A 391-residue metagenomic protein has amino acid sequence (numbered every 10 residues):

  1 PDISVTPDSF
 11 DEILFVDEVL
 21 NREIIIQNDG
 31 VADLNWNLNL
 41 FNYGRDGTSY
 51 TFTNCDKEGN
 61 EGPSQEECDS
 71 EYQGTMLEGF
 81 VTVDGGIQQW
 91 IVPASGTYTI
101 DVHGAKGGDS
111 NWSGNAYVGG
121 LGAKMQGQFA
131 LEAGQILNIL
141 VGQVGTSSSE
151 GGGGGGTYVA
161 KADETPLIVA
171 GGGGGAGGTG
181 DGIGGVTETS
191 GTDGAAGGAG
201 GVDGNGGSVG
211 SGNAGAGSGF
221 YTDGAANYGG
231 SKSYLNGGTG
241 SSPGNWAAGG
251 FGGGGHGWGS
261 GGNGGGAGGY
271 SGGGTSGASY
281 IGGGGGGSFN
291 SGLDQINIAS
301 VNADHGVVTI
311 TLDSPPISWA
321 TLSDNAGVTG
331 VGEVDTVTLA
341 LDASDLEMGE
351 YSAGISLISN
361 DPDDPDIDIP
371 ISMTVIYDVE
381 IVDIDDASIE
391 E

Functional and structural regions predicted by a protein language model:
P1-G47, D313-D385, I389-E390: Feature for long, exposed domains in two main contexts
D29-A32, Y43-G44, G104-G108, A133 (+6 more regions): Acidic glycine-/aspartate-rich tracts in secreted/extracellular proteins
R45-G108, L167, G175: GGW-centered surface loops in extracellular recognition modules
G74, G79-T82, I87-Y98, G127-Q135 (+3 more regions): Extracellular and analogous surface-interaction loops
Y98-G104, I136-Q143, V169-G171, S271 (+1 more regions): Extracellular beta-strand-rich recognition modules
G119-G224: Secretome/extracellular-domain signature
A195-G262, G266: Acidic, glycine-rich loop-and-strand cores that form catalytic or ligand-binding grooves in diverse globular domains
G272-S314: C-terminal subregion of chymotrypsin/trypsin-like serine protease catalytic domains
